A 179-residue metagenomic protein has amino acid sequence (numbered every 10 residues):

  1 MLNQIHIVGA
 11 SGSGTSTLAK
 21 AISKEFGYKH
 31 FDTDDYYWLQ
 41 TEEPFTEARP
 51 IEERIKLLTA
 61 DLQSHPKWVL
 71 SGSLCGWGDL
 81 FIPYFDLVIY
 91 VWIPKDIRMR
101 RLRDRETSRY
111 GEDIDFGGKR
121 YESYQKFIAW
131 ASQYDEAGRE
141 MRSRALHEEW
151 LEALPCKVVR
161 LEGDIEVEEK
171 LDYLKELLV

Functional and structural regions predicted by a protein language model:
L2, A129-V179: NTP-dependent small-molecule kinase module
I7: Hydrophobic anchor at the beta1->P-loop junction of P-loop NTPases
A10: P-loop (Walker A) phosphate-binding loop of NTP-binding proteins
S13: ATP-binding Walker
S16: Walker A/P-loop
K20, K24-Q63: Conserved substrate/cofactor phosphate-moiety recognition/catalytic segment in nucleotide-dependent phosphotransferases
I51-D96: Glycine-rich phosphate-binding loop used to anchor ATP phosphates in small-molecule kinases, encompassing both
W92-R142: A glycine- and Lys/Arg-enriched "phosphate-lid" helix/loop adjacent to the NTP-binding pocket of small-molecule kinases
